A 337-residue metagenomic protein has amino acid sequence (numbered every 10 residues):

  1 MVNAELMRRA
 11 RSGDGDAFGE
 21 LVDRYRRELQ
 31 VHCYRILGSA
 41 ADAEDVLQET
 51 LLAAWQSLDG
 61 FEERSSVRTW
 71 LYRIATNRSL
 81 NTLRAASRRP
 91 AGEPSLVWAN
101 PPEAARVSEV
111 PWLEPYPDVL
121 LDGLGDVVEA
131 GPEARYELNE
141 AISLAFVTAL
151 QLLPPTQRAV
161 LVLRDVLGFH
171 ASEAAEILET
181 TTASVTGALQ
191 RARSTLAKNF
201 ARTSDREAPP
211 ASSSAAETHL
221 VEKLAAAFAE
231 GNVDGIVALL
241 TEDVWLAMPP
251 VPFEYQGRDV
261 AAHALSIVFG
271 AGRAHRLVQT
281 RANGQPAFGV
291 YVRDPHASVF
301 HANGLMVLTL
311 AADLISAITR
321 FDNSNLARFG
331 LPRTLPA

Functional and structural regions predicted by a protein language model:
L6, Q30, A40-S57, Y72 (+1 more regions): Conserved RNAP core-binding helix
R8-V31, A41, W55: A short, charge-rich alpha-helical start-of-domain segment used by transcription regulators
R11-S12, R35-A40, E49-V67, N81-P90 (+2 more regions): Sigma70-family region 2
S12-G15, V110-Q157, S214-T218, E222 (+1 more regions): Amphipathic alpha-helical segment used for protein-protein interaction
R26, L51-W55, S65-A104, L189-R193: Σ70-family region 2.3-2.4 aromatic/basic alpha-helix that recognizes the −10 promoter and nucleates DNA melting
Q151, P155-A159, L163-S184: Helix-turn-helix DNA-binding module
A171-I177, T182-R276: Solvent-exposed, charged amphipathic helical/linker segments at domain boundaries
A262-A337: Low-complexity, glycine/alanine/valine/leucine- and proline-rich hydrophobic stretches
